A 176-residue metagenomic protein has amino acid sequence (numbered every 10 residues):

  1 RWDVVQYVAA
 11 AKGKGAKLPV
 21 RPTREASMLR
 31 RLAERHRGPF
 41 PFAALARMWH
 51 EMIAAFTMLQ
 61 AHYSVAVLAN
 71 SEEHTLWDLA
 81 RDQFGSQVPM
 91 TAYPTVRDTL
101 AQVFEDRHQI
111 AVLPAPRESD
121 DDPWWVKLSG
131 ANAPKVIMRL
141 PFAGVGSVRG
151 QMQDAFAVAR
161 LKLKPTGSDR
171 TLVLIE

Functional and structural regions predicted by a protein language model:
R1-E176: Domain-level signature for soluble enzymes in the chorismate/prephenate branch of the shikimate pathway
